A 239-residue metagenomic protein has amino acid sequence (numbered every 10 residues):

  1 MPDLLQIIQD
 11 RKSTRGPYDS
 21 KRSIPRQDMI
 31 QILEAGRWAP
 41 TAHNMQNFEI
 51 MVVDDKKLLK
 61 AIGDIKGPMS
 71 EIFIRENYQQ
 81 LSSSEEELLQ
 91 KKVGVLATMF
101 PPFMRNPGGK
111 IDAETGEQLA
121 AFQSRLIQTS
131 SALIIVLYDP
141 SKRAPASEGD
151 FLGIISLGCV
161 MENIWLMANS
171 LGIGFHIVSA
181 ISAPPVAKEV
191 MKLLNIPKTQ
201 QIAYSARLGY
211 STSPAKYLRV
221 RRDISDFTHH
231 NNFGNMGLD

Functional and structural regions predicted by a protein language model:
M1-D239: Acidic, surface-exposed loops and disordered segments
